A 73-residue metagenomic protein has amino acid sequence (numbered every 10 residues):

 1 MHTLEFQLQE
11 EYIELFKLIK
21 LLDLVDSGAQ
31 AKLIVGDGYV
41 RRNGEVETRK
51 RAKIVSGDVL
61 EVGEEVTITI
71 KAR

Functional and structural regions predicted by a protein language model:
M1-I13: A detector for short, charged/polar N-terminal pre-domain segments
H2-L4, G38, E64-I68: Generic structural motif recognizing short loop/turn segments at the entrances and edges of beta-strands
I13-S56: A basic, amphipathic helix-loop patch mediating RNA/tRNA/ribosome contacts
R49-R73: C-terminal structural segments of small proteins and small subunits
